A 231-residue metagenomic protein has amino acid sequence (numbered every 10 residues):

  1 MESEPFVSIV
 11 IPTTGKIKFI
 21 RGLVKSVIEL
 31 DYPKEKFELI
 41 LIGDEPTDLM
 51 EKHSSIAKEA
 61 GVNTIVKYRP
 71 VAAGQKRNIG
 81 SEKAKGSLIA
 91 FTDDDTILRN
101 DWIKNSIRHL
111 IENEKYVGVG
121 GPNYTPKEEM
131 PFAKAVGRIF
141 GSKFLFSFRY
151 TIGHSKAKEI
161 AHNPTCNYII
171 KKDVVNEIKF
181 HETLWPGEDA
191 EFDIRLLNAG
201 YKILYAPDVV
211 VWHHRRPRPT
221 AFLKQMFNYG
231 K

Functional and structural regions predicted by a protein language model:
K25-K36: Short, acidic, metal-binding catalytic loop of nucleotide-sugar glycosyltransferases
T47-A57, D101: Acidic helix N-cap motif at the loop->helix transition within catalytic regions of sugar-transfer enzymes
Y68-A84, N105, T165-C166: Glycine-rich, basic loop-to-helix element that forms the pyrophosphate-binding segment of sugar-nucleotide handling
I89: Short aromatic/hydrophobic "clamp" motif used to bind/position activated sugar donors
D93-I97: The conserved acidic donor/metal-binding loop of glycosyltransferases
D101-K134, R138, V209-V210, H214: Conserved donor NDP-sugar-binding/catalytic core segment of glycosyltransferases
T125, F146-I170, T183-W185, E191 (+1 more regions): A recurrent flexible, glycine/aromatic-enriched loop bordering the glycosyltransferase active site that acts as
H181-K231: Catalytic donor/gating beta->alpha subdomain of glycosyltransferases that bind UDP-sugars
